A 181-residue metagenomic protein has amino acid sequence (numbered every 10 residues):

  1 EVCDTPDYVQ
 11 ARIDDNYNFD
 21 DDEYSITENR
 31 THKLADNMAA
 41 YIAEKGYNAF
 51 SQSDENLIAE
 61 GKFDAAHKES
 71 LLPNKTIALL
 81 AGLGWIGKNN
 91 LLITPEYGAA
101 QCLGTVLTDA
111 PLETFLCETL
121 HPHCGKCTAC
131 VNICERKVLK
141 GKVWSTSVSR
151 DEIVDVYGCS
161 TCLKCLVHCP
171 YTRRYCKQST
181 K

Functional and structural regions predicted by a protein language model:
E1-Y24, E28: Non-catalytic, usually N-terminal nucleic-acid engagement modules in DNA/RNA processing proteins
D20-K181: Catalytic cores of enzyme domains
